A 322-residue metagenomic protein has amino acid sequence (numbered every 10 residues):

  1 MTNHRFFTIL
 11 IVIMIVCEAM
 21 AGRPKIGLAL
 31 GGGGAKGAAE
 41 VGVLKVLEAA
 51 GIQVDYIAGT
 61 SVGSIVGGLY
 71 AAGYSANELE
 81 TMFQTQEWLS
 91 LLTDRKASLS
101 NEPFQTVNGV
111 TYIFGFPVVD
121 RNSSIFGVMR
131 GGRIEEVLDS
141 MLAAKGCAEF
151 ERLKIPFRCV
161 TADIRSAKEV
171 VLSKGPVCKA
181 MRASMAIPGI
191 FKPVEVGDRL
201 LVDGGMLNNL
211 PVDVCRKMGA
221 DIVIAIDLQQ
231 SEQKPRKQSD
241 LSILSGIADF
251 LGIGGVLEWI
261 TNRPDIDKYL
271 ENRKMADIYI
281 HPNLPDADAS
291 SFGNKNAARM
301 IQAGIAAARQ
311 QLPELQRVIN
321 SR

Functional and structural regions predicted by a protein language model:
M1-N3: N-terminal secretory signal peptides that target proteins for export/translocation
F6-I15: Sec-dependent N-terminal signal peptides
M20-T60, G68-R322: Patatin-like phospholipase
